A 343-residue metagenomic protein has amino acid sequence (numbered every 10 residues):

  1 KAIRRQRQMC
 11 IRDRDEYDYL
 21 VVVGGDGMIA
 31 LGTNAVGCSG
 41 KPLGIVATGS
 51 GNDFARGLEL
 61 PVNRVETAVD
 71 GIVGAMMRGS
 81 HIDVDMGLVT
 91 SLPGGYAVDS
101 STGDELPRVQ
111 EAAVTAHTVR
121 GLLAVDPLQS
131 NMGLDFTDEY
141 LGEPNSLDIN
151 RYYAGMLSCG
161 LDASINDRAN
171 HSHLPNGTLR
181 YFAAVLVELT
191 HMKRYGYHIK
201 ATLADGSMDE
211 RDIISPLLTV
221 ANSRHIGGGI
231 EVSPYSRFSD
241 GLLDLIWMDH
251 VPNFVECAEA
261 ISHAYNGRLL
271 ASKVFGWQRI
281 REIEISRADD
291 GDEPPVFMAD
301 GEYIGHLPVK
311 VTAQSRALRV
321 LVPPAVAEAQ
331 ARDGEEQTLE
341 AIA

Functional and structural regions predicted by a protein language model:
K1-R7, I11: Single conserved hydrophobic/aromatic residue that forms the stacking wall/gate of nucleotide- or nucleobase-binding
D18-Y19: Structural motif
V23-G25, V46-G49: Glycine-rich beta-strand-to-loop/alpha-helix junction loops that act as flexible
D26, L218: Short conserved active-site loop signatures built around small residues
M28-K41: Short Gly/Thr/Asp-enriched flexible loops that form oxyanion-binding sites at enzyme active sites
C38-P42, T48-P216: Catalytic core of DAGKc-family lipid kinases
S158, D162, T219-Y235, Y303: Glycine-rich phosphate/pyrophosphate-binding beta-alpha loops
A201-D212, E231-A343: ATP/nucleoside-binding phosphotransfer catalytic cores, i.e., glycine-rich phosphate-binding loops
